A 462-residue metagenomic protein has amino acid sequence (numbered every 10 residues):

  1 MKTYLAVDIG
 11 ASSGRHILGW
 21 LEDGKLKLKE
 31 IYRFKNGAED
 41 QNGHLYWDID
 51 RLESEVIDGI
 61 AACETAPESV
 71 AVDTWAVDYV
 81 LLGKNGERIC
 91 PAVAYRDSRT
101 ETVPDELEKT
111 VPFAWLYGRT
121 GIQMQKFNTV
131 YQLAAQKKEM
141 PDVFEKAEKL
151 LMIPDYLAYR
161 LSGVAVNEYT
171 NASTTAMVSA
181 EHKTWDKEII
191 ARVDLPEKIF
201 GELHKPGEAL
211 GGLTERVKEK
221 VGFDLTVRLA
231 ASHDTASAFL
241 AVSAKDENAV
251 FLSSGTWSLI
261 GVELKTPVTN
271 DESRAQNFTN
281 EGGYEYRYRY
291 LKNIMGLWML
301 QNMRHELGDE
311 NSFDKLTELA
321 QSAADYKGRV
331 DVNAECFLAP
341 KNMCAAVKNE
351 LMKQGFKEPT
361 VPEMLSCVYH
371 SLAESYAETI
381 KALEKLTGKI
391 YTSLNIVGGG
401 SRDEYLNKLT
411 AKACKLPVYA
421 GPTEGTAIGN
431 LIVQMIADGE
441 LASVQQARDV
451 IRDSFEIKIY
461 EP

Functional and structural regions predicted by a protein language model:
M1-C90, G118, K146, K218-R228 (+2 more regions): N-terminal glycine/serine-rich phosphate-binding loop of ATP-dependent small-molecule kinases, especially carbohydrate
L5-A6, E101, E108-T120, Y131-M152 (+7 more regions): Active-site core segments that coordinate phosphate-bearing ligands/cofactors across diverse enzyme families
D8, A92, R96, N128 (+4 more regions): Small/polar loops that bind or transfer phosphate-bearing groups
L45-E53, I122, K126, L203-G207 (+2 more regions): Short acidic-aromatic active-site loops that bind/stabilize oxyanions
A61-Y95, Q123-T129, A158-S179, E202-K205: Short beta-strand-loop/turn "lid" adjacent to the catalytic site in phosphate-handling enzymes
P67-W75, K149, E202, L386-G399: Short glycine-rich phosphate-binding loop at a beta-alpha junction
K187, V193-P206: A conserved helix-loop-beta module that forms one wall/lid of the active-site cleft in ATP-utilizing catalytic domains
